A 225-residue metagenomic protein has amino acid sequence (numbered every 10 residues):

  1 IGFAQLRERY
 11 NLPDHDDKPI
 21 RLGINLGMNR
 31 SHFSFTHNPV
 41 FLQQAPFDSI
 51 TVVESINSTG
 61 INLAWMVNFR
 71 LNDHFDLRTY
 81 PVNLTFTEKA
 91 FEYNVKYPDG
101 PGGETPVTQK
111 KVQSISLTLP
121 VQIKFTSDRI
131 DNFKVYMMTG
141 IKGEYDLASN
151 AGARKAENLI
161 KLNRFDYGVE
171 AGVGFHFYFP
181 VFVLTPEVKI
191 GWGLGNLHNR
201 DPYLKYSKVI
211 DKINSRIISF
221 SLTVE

Functional and structural regions predicted by a protein language model:
F3-T59, E225: Short glycine/proline- and aromatic-enriched beta-strand/turn motifs that initiate or cap beta-hairpins
D17, R70-H74, D128-N132, Y178-P180 (+1 more regions): Outer-membrane beta-barrel channels and translocator barrels
K18-L22, N57-I61, Q113-L117, F133 (+2 more regions): Residues that define the transmembrane beta-barrel architecture of outer-membrane proteins
R21-N25, D76-R78, K134-M138, V183-E187 (+1 more regions): Residue-level detector of the transmembrane beta-barrel scaffold of outer-membrane proteins
I24-M28, I61-L71, N83, L117-F125 (+4 more regions): Residues on the lipid-exposed face of transmembrane beta-strands in outer-membrane beta-barrel proteins
N29-F33, L84-K89, K142-A148, G191-G195: Structural signature of outer-membrane beta-barrel domains
T36-E54, F86-S114, A148-L162, H198-D211: Flexible, solvent-exposed loop segments that connect beta-strands
R164-D166, G174-E225: Predominantly the C-terminal beta-signal and adjacent terminal strand-loop region of outer-membrane beta-barrel
